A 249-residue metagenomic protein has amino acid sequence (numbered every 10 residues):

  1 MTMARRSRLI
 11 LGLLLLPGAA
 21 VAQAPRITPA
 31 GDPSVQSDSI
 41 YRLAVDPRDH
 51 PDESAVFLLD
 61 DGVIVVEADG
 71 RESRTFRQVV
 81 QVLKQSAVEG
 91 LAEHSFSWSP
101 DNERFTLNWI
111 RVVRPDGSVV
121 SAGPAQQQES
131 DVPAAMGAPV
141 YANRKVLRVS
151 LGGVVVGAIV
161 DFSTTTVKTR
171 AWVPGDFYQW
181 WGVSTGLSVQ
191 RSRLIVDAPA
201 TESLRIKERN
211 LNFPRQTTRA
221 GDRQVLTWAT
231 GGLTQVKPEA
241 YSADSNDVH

Functional and structural regions predicted by a protein language model:
M1-L11: Bacterial N-terminal signal peptides that target proteins for export
L13-A22: Hydrophobic h-region of N-terminal signal peptides that target proteins for export in Gram-negative bacteria
Q23-H249: Beta-strand-rich, non-transmembrane domain signature
